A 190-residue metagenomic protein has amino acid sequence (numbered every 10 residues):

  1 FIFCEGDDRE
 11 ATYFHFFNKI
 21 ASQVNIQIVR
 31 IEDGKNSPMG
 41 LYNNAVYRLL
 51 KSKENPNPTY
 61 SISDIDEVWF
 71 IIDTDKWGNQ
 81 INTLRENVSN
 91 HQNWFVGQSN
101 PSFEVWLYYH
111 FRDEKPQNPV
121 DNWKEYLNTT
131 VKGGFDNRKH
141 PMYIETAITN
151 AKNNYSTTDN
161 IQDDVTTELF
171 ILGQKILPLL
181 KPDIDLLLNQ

Functional and structural regions predicted by a protein language model:
F1-F3: Conserved beta-strand elements of the Class I
G6, E10, G34-A45, D164-E168: Phosphate/oxyanion-binding active-site loops and adjacent basic polyanion-contact surfaces
A11, H15-E32, L50-Q190: C-terminal accessory helical subdomains adjacent to catalytic cores in phosphodiester- and nucleotide-handling enzymes
